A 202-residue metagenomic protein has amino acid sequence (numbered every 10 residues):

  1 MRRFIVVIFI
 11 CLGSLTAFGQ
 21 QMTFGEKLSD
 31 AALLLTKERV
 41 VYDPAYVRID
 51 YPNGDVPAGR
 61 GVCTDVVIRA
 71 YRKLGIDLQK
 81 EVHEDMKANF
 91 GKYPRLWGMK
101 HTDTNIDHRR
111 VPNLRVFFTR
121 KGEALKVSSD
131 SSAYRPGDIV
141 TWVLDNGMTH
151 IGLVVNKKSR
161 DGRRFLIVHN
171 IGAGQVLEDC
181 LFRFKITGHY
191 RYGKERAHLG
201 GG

Functional and structural regions predicted by a protein language model:
F4-G13: Sec-dependent N-terminal signal peptides
G19-G61: Active-site-adjacent structural segments surrounding the nucleophilic cysteine of cysteine proteases and isopeptidases
Q21, I49-A58, K100-T104, L125-S129 (+1 more regions): Second-shell loop/turn segments in exported
F24-S29, K87-I167: ...with weaker cross-activation on analogous glycine-rich loops/strands in unrelated enzymes
L33, K37, I68-I76, H83 (+2 more regions): Sec-exported extracytoplasmic/periplasmic mature domains
P44-T64, D77-H101: Acidic helix-start/capping segments at beta-turn-to-alpha-helix junctions
G162-G202: Low-complexity, Gly/Ser/Thr/Pro-rich intrinsically disordered linker/tail segments
